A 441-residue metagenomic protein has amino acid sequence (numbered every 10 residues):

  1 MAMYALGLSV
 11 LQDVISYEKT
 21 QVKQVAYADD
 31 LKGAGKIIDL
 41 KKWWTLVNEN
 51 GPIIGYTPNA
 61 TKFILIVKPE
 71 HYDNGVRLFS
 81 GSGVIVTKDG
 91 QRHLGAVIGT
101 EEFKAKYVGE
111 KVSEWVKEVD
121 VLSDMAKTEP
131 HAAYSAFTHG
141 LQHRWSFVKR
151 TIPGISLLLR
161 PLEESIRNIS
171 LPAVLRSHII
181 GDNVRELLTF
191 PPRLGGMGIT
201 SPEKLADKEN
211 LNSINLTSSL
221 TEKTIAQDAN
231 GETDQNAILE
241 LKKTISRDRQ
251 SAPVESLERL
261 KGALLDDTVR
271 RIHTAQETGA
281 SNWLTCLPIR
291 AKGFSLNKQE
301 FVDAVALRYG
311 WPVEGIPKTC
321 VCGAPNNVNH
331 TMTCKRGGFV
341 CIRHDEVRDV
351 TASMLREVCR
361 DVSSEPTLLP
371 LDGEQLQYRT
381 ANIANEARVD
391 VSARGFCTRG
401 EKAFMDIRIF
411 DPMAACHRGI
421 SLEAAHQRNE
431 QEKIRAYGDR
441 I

Functional and structural regions predicted by a protein language model:
M1-I441: Nucleic-acid-interacting cores, centered on viral/eukaryotic replication and modification enzymes
